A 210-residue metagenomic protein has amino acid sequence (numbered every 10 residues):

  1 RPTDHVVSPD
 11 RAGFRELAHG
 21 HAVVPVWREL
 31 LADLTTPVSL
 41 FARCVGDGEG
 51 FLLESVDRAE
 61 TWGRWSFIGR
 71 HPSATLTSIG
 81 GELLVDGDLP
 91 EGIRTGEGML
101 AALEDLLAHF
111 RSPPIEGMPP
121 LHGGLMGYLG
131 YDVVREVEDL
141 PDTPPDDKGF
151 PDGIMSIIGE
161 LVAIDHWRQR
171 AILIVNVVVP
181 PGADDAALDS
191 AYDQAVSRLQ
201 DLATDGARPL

Functional and structural regions predicted by a protein language model:
R1-G50, S55-G96, Y131-L210: Extended accessory regions or peripheral subdomains of proteins
L53-D57, E116-L121: Short coil/turn segments at secondary-structure boundaries
M99-E116, E138-G149: Short acidic (Asp/Glu) patches
G124: Catalytic beta-strand/loop module used to bind and position nucleotide/cofactor moieties in cofactor-attachment
